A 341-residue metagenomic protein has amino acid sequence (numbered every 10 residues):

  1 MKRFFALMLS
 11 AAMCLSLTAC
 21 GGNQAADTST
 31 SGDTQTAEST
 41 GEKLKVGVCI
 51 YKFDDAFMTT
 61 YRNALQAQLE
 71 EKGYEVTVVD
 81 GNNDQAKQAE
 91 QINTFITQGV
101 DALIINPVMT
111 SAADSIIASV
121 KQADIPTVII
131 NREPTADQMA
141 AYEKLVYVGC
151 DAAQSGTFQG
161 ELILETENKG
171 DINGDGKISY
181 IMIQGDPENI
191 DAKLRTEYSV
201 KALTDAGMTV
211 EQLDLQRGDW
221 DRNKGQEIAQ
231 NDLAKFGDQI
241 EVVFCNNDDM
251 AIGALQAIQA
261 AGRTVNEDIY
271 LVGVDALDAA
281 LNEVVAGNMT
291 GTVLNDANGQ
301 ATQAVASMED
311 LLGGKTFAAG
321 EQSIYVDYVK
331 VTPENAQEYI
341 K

Functional and structural regions predicted by a protein language model:
M1-K45, E70-E71, E75, A118-I125 (+1 more regions): Short, low-complexity disordered leader/linker segments with a strong preference for bacterial N-terminal type II
E42-L44, K177, M182-P187, D191 (+3 more regions): Hinge/cleft segment of the Venus flytrap/periplasmic-binding protein
K45-A64, Q68-L69, T77-T94, Q98-V100 (+4 more regions): Extracytoplasmic "Venus flytrap"
V46, Q88, V146-K177, K193 (+3 more regions): Hydrophobic alpha-helical segments within soluble ligand-binding/sensing domains
F57-E71, S155-Q159, I190-T209, K224 (+2 more regions): Short, solvent-exposed amphipathic alpha-helices that sit in or adjacent to ligand/effector-binding or catalytic
N82-A136, V146-C150, D248-I252: Beta-alpha junction/loop-to-helix N-cap segments that form part of ligand/metal-binding clefts
I105-Q122, T127, S199, D214-N282: Hydrophobic alpha-helical
I116-Q154, D175-S179, L277-V285, T290: Flexible loop/hinge segments that line or gate small-molecule binding clefts
